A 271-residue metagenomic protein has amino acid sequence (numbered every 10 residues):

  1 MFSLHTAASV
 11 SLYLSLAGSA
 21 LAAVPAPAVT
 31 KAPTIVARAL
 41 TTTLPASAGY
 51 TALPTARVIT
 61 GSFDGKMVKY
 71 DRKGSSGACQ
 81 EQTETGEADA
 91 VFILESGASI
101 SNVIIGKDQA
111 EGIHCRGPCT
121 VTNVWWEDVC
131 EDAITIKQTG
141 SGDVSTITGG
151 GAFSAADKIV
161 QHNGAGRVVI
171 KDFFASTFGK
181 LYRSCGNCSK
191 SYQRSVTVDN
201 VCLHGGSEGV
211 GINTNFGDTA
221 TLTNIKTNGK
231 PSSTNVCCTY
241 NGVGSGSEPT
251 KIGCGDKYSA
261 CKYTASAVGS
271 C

Functional and structural regions predicted by a protein language model:
M1-A28, A32: Fungal secretory targeting signals
L12-G18, V103, E111, I159 (+1 more regions): Generic hydrophobic/packing signal
A32-T55, S62, M67-E84, H114-C271: Extracellular beta-rich repeat passengers
T60-S76, G86-A90, L94-E111: LRR N-terminal entry segment and analogous cap-like coil->beta motifs
